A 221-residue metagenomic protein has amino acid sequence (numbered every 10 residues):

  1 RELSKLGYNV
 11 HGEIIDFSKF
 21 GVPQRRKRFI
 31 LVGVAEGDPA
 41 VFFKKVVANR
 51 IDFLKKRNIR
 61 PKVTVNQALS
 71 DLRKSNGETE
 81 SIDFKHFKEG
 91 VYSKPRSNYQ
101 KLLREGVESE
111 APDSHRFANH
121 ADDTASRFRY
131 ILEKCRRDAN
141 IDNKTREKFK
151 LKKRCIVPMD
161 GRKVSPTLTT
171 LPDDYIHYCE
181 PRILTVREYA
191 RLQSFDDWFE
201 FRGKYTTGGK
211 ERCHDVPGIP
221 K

Functional and structural regions predicted by a protein language model:
R1-R146: Class I S-adenosyl-L-methionine
F87-K221: C-terminal target-recognition/interaction regions appended to catalytic cores
